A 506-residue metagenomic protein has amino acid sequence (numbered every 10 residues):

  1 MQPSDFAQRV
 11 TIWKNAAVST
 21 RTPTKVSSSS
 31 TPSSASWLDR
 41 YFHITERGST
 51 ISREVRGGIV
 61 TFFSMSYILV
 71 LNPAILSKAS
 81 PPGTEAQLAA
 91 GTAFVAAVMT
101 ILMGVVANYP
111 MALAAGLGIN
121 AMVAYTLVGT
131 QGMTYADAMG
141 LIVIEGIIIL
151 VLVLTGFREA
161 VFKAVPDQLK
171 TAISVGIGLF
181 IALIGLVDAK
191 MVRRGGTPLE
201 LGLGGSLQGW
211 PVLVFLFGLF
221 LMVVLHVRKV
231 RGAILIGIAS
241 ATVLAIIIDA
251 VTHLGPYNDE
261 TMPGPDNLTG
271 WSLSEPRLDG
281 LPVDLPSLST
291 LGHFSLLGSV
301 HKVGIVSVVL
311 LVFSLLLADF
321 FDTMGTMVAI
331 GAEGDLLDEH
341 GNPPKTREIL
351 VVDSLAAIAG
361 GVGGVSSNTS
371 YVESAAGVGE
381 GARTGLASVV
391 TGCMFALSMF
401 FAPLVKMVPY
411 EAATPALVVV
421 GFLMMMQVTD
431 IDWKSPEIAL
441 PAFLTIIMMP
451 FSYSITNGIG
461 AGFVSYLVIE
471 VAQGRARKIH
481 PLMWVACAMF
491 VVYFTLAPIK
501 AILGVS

Functional and structural regions predicted by a protein language model:
W13, V18-L88, L201-G204, I238 (+2 more regions): Helix-loop-helix hairpins and the membrane-proximal interhelical loops of multi-pass alpha-helical transport proteins
S19, T24, V95-L117: Juxtamembrane transmembrane-helix boundary signature
A35-N72, G116-Y125, G129-S174, A329-V428: Helix-loop-helix junctions within the multi-pass membrane cores of secondary transporters/permeases
V55, I75, V161, G232 (+3 more regions): Residue-level signature of catalytic and energy-coupling elements of molecular machines, predominantly ATP/GTP-dependent
P82-I101: Loop-to-helix transition at the N-terminal end of transmembrane alpha-helices
T100-M111, V223-K229, S314-D322, D353-G363 (+3 more regions): Transmembrane alpha-helix interface/packing and boundary motifs in multi-pass membrane proteins, characterized by
Q131-I247, V251, V389-S506: Membrane-embedded alpha-helical modules
